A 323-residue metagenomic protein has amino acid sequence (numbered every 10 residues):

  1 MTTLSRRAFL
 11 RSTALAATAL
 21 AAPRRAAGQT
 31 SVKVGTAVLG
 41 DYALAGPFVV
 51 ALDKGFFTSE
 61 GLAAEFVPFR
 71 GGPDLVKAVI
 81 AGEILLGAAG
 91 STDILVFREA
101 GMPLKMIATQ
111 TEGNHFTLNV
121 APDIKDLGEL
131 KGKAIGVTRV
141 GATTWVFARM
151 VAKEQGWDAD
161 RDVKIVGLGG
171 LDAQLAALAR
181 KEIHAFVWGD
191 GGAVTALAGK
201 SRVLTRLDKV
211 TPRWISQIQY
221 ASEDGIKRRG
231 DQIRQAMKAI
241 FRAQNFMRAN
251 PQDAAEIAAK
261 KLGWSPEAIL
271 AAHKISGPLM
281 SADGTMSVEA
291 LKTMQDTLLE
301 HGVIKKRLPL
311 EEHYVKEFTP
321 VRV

Functional and structural regions predicted by a protein language model:
M1-A17: N-terminal secretory signal peptides and thylakoid transit peptides that target proteins across membranes
R11, A81, G132, A198 (+1 more regions): Phosphate-coordinating loops and pocket residues in cytosolic domains that bind phosphorylated ligands
A21-P23: N-terminal signal peptide c-region/cleavage motif recognized by signal peptidases
R25-A27: Signal peptide processing junction and immediate N-terminal pro/mature segment of secreted/exported proteins
Q29-D160, K164-G170, Q174-R180, H184-G191 (+1 more regions): Short, glycine-/small- and polar/acidic-enriched structural segments that line small-molecule recognition paths
T92, D172-K260: Pocket-lining segment of extracytoplasmic ligand-binding domains
K227-K305: Secondary-structure end/capping motifs
L299-V323: Conserved C-terminal helix/tail region of periplasmic/extracytoplasmic solute-binding proteins
